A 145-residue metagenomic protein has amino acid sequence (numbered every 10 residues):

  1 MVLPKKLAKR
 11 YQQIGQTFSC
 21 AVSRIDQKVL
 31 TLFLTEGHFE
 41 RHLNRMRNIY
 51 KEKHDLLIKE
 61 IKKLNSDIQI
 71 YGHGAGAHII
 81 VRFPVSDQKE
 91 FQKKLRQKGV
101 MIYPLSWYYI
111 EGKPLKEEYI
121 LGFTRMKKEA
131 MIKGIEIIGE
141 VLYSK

Functional and structural regions predicted by a protein language model:
M1-K145: PLP-dependent class I/II
